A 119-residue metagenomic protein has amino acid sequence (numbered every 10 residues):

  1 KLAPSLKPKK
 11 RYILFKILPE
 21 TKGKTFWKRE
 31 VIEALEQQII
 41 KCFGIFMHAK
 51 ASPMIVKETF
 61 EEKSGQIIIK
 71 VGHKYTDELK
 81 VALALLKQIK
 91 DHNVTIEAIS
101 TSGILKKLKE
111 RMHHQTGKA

Functional and structural regions predicted by a protein language model:
K1-L2: Glycine-rich, charged/polar anion/phosphate-binding loops that engage phosphate groups from diverse ligands
S5, K16-T59, E97, L108 (+1 more regions): Surface-exposed, low-hydrophobicity interaction/linker segments
P8-I13: Short structural boundary motif marking the start of a folded domain
K24, L86-A119: Long, charge-dense
F60-I68: The conserved glycine-aromatic submotif of the RRM
K70-D77: Helix N-cap motif at beta-to-alpha junctions
H73, L83, S102: A short beta-strand motif that forms part of the nucleic acid-binding face of small beta-barrel RNA-binding folds
L79-L86: Short amphipathic alpha-helices in soluble, non-transmembrane regions that often serve as interface/regulatory elements
